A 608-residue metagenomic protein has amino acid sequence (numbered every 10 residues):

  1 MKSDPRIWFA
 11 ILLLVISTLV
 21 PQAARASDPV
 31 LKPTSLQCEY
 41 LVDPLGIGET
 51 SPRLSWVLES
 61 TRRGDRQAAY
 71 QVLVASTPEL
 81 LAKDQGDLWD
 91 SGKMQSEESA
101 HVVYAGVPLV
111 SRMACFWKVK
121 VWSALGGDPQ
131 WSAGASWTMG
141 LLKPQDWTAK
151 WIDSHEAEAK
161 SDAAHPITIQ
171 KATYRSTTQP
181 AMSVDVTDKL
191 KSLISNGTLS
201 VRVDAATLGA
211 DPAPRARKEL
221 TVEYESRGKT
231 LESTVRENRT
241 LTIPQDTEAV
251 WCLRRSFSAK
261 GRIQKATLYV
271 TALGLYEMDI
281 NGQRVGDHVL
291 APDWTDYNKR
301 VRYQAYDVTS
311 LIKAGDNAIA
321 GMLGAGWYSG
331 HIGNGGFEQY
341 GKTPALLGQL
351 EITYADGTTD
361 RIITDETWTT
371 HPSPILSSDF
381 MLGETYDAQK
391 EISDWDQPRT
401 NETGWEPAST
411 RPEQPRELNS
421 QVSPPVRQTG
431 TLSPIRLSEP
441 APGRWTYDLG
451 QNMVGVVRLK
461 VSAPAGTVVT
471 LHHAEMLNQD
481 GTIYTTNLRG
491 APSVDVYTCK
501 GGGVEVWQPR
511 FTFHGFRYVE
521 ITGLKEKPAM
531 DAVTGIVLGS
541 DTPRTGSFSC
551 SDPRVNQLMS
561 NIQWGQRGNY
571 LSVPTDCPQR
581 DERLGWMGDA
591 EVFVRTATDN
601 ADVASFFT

Functional and structural regions predicted by a protein language model:
M1-F9: Bacterial N-terminal signal peptides that target proteins for export
F9-L19: Bacterial N-terminal signal peptides
A23-A26: Boundary at the C-terminal end of the N-terminal hydrophobic targeting segment
D28-A114, K118-A163, T247-D581, G588-D589 (+1 more regions): Extracellular/oxidizing-compartment recognition motifs
D162-T247: Extracellular, modular beta-sheet/disulfide-rich ectodomains of secreted and cell-surface proteins
T207-G209, P578-R583: A short glycine/serine-rich beta->alpha loop
W586-V592, D599: An alpha-helical repeat/solenoid feature that recognizes helix-turn-helix modules
R595-S605: N-terminal hydrophobic signal/anchor transmembrane helix of membrane proteins
